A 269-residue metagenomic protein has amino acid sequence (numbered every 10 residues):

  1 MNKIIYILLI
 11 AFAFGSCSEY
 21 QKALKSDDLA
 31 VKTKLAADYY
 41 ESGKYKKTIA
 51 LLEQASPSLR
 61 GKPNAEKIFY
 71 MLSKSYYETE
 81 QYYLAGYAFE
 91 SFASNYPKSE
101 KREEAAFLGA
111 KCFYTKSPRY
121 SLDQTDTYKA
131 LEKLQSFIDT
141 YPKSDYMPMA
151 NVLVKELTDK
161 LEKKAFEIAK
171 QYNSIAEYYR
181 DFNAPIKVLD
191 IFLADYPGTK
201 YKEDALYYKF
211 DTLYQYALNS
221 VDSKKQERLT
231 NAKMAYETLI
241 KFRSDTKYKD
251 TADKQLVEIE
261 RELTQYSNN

Functional and structural regions predicted by a protein language model:
I5, S16-N269: Acidic, polar-rich low-complexity tracts and alpha-helical solenoid repeat scaffolds
F12-F14: Hydrophobic core
